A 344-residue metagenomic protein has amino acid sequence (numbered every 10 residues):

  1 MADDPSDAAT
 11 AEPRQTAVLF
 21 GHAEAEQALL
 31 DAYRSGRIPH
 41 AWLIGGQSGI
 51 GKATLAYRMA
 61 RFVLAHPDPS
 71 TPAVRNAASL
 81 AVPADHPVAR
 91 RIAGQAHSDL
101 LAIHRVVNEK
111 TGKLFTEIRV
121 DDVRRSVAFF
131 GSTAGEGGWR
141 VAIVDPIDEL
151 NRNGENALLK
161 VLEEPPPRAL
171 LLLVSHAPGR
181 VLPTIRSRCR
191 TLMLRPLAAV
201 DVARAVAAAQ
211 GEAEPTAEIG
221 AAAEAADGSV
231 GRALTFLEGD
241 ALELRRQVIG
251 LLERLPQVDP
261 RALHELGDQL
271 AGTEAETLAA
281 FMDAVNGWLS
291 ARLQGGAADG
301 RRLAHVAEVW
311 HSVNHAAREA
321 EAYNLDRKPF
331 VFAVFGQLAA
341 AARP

Functional and structural regions predicted by a protein language model:
M1-F62, H66-V74, A78-A81, D85-R91 (+4 more regions): Charged, glycine-rich active-site and insertion segments that engage polyanionic ligands
A28-Y33, H86, E117-V141, K160: Conserved alpha-helical scaffold flanking the Walker A/P-loop in AAA+ ATPase domains
V88-V107: Conserved Walker-type P-loop NTP-binding/catalytic site
K110-V120, I147, T191: Flexible beta-alpha connector loops of hexameric P-loop NTPases
G131, N156-L170: Conserved catalytic/switch belt of AAA+ P-loop NTPases
E136-V141, P166-L172: Loop/turn-to-beta-strand initiation segments
P146-L150, L162, P178: Conserved Walker B
R152-N153, P183: Conserved D-loop-proximal element of ABC-family nucleotide-binding domains
